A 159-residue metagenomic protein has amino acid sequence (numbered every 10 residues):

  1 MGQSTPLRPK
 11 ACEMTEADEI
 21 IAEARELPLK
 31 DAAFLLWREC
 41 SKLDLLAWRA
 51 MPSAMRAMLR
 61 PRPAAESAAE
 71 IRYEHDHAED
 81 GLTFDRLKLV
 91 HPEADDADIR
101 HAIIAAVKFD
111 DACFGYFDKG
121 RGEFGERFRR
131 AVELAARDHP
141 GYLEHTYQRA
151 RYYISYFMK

Functional and structural regions predicted by a protein language model:
T5-E13: Short, Lys/Arg-enriched N-terminal segments with co-localized hydrophobic residues within the first ~10-30 amino acids
C12-K159: Charged, amphipathic alpha-helical regulatory modules used for macromolecular assembly or allosteric control
